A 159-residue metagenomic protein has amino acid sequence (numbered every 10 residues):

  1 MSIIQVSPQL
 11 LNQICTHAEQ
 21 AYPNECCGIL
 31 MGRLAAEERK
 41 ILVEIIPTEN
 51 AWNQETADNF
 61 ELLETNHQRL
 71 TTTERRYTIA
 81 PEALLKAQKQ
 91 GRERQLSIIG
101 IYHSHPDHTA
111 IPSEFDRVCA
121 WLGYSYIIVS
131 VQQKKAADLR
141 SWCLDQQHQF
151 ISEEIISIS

Functional and structural regions predicted by a protein language model:
M1-I98, D107-S159: Conserved beta-strand-loop surface patch within small alpha/beta domains used for substrate/adaptor or ligand engagement
S104: Residue-level "edge-of-site" marker
